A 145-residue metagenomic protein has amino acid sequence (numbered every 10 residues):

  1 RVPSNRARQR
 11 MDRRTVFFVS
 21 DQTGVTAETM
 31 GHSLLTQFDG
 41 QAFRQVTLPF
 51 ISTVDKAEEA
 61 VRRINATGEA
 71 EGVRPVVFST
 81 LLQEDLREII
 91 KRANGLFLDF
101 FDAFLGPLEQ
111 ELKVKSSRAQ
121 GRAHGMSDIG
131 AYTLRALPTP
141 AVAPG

Functional and structural regions predicted by a protein language model:
R6-L34: N-terminal accessory targeting/assembly segments
T15-V16, V73-V77: Short active-site oxyanion
V25, V46-T67, P75-L81, D85-L86: Metallocofactor- and cofactor-centric catalytic cores in central/energy metabolism, strongly enriched
G31-L34, A60-I64, L86-N94: Short, aromatic/basic amphipathic alpha-helical patches
S33-A42: Short helix-loop-beta junction
Q45-L48, F97-D99: Conserved beta-strand scaffold positions in the cores of enzyme catalytic domains, especially in NTP/NDP-utilizing
R92-P140: Ser/Thr/Gly-rich flexible loops in soluble cytosolic domains mediating phosphotransfer, phosphorylation
V142-G145: A contiguous, basic/glycine-rich beta-loop/short-helix subdomain that forms a polymer-engagement track
